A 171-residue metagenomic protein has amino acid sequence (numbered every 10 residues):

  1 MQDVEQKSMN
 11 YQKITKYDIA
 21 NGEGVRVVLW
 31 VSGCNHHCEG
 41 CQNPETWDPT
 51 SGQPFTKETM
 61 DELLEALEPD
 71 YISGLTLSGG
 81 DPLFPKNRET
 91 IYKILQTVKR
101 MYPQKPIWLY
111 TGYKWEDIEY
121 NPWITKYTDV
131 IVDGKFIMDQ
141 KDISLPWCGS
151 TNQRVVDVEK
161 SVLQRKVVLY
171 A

Functional and structural regions predicted by a protein language model:
Q6-Q12, V25, N43-L109, Y113-N121: Conserved Radical SAM active-site core
N10-H37: N-terminal pre-triad scaffold of radical SAM enzymes
P69-L77, M101-Y102, P106, V132-M138 (+2 more regions): Conserved C-terminal portion of the radical SAM core fold that forms the substrate/S-adenosylmethionine-binding
K86-K99, K141-A171: P-loop/Walker A phosphate-binding loop and immediately adjacent motor/lid segment at beta-alpha junctions
D129: Receiver (REC) domain switch/active-site residues of two-component response regulators
